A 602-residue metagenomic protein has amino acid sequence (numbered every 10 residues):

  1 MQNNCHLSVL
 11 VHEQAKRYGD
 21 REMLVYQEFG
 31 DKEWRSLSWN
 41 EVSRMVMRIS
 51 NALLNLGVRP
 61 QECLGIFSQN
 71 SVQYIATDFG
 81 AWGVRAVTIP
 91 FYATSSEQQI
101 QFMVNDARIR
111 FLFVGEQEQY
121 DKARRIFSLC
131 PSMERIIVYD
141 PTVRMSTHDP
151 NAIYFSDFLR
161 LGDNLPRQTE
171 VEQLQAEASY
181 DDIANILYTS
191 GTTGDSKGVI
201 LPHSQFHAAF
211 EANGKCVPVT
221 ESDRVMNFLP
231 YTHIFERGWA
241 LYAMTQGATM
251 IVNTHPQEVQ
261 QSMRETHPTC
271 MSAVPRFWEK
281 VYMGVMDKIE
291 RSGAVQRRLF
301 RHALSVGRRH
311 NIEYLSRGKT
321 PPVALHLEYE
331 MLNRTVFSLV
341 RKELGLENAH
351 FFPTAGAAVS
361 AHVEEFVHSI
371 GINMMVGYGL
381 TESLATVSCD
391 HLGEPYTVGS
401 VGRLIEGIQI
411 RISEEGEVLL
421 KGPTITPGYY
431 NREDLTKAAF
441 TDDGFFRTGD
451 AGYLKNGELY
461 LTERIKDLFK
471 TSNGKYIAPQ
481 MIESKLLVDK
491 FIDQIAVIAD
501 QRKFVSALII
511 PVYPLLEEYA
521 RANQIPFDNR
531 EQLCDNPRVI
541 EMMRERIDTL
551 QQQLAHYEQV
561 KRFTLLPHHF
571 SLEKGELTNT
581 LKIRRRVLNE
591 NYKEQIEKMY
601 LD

Functional and structural regions predicted by a protein language model:
V11, N55-L56, G83-L161, M542 (+1 more regions): Structural core segment of the AMP-binding/adenylate-forming
G19-E22, V138, I153-S156, D163-Y188 (+2 more regions): Conserved pre-ATP/AMP-binding loop-to-beta segment of ANL
L24-F79, S96-Q101, Y154-D163, H203-S204: Conserved AMP-binding/adenylate-forming core of the ANL superfamily
S36-N40, E177, A184-F210: Conserved AMP-binding A3 loop
S43, M47-R48, Y180, V199-T220 (+2 more regions): Conserved structural elements of the adenylate-forming
H207-R224, Y231-F337, N348: Conserved AMP-binding/adenylation subdomain of ANL enzymes
L404-T471, V488: Conserved ATP-binding/catalytic segment of the ANL
F469, Q494-V497, K503, I540 (+1 more regions): Conserved C-terminal "lid"/linker of ANL adenylate-forming enzymes
